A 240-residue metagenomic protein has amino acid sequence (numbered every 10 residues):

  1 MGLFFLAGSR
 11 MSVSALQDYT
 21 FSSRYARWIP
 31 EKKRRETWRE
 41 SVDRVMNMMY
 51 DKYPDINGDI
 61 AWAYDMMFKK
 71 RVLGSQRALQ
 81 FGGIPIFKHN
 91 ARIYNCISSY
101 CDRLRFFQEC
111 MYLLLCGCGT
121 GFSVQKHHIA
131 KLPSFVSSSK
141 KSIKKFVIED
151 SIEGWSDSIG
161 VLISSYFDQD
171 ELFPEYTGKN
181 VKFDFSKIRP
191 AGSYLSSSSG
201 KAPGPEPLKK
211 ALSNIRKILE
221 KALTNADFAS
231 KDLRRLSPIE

Functional and structural regions predicted by a protein language model:
M1-E240: Extended catalytic cores of very large enzyme megasubunits
